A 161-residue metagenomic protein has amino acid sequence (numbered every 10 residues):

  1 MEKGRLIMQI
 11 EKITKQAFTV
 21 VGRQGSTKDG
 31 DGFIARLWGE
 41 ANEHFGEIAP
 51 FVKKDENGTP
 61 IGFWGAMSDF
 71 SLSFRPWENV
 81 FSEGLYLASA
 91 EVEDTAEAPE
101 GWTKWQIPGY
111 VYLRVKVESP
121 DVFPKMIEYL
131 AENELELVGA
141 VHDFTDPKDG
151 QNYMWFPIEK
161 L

Functional and structural regions predicted by a protein language model:
E2-L161: A solvent-exposed interaction/effector surface
